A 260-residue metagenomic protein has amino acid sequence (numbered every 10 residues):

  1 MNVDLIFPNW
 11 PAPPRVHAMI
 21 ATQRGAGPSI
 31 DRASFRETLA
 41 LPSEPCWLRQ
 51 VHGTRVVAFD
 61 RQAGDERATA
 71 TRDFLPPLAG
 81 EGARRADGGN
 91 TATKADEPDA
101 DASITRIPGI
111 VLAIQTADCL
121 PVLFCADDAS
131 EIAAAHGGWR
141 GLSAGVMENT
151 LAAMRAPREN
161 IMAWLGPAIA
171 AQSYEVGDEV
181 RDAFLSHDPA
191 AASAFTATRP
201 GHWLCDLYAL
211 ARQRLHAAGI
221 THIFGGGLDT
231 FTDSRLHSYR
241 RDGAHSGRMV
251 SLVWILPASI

Functional and structural regions predicted by a protein language model:
M1-A79, R84-I260: Active-site microenvironment for binding and transforming phosphate-containing groups
